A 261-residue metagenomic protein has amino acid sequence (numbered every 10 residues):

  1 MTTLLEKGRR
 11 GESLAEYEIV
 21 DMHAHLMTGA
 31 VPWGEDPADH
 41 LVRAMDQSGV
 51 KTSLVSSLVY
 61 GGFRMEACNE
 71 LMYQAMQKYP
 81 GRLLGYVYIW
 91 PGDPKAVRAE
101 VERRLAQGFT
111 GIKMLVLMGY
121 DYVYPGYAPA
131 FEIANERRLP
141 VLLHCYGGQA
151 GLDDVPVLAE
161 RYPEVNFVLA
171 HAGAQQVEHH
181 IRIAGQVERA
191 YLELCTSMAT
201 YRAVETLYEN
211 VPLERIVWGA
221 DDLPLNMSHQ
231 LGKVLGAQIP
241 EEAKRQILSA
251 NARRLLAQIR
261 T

Functional and structural regions predicted by a protein language model:
M1-M22, E35-T52, L213-R215, S228-T261: Mid-to-C-terminal alpha-helical segments outside catalytic/metal-binding sites
T2-G34, N69, Y73-I89: Mobile, glycine- and charge-enriched loop segments and immediately flanking short secondary-structure elements within
H23, M45, M72, R104 (+8 more regions): Conserved, mostly hydrophobic/aromatic
H25-M27, L58-Y60, Y88-G92, L115-L117 (+4 more regions): Active-site beta-loop-alpha junctions enriched in small/polar residues
H40-A44, C68-A75, E100-R104, G126-A130 (+4 more regions): A general structural detector for well-ordered alpha-helical segments in enzyme core domains, enriched
K51-T52, Y60-P140, Q186: Active-site gating/metal-coordination segments in enzymes
T110-G111, D121-V217: Catalytic pocket-lining loop regions of alpha/beta-barrel enzymes, especially the amidohydrolase/enolase/GH5 lineages
